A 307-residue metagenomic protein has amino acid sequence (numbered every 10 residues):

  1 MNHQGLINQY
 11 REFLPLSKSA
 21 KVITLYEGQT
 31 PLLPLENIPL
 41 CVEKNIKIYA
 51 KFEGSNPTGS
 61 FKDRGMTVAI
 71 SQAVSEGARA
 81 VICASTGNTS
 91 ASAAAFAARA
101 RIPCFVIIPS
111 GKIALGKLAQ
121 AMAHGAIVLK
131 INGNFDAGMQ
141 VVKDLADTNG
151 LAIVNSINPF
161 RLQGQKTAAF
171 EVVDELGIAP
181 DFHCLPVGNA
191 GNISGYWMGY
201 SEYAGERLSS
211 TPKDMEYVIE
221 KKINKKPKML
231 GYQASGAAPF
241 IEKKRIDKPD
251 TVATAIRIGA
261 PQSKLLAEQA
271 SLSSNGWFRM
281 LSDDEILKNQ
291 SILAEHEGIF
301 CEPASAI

Functional and structural regions predicted by a protein language model:
M1-I307: PLP-dependent amino-acid enzyme catalytic core
